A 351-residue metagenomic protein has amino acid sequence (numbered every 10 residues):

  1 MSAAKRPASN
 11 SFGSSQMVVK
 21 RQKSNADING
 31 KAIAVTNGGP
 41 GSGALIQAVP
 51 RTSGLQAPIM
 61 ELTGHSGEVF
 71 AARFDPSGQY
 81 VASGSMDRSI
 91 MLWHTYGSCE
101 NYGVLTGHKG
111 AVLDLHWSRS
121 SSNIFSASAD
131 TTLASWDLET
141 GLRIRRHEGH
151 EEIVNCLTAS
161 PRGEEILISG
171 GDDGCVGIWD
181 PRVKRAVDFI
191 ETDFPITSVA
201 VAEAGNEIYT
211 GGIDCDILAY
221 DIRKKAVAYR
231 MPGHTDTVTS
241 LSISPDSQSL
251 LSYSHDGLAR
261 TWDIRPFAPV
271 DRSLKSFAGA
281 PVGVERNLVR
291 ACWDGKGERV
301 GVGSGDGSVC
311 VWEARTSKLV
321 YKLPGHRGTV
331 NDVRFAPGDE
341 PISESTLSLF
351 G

Functional and structural regions predicted by a protein language model:
M1-T63: Intrinsically disordered terminal extensions that flank WD40 beta-propeller domains in eukaryotic WD-repeat scaffold
P50-T52, P58-G64, E100-G107, A127 (+7 more regions): Short C-terminal beta-strands that terminate individual repeats in beta-propeller domains, predominantly WD40 blades
S66, S89-M91, K109, N123 (+8 more regions): A conserved positional marker within WD40/Gbeta-like beta-propeller blades
G67-R73, G110-H116, E152-A159, F189-A202 (+3 more regions): Canonical WD40 repeat/beta-propeller blade segments in eukaryotic WD-repeat proteins
A72-G78, L115-S121, A127, T158-E164 (+5 more regions): Loop/turn segments within WD40 beta-propeller blades
S83-D87, S126-D130, L138, S169-D173 (+6 more regions): Conserved strand-to-loop turn within each blade of WD40 beta-propeller repeats
I90-H94, L133-D137, L157, V176-D180 (+4 more regions): WD40-repeat beta-propellers
V311-G351: C-terminal interaction modules of eukaryotic adaptor/scaffold proteins
